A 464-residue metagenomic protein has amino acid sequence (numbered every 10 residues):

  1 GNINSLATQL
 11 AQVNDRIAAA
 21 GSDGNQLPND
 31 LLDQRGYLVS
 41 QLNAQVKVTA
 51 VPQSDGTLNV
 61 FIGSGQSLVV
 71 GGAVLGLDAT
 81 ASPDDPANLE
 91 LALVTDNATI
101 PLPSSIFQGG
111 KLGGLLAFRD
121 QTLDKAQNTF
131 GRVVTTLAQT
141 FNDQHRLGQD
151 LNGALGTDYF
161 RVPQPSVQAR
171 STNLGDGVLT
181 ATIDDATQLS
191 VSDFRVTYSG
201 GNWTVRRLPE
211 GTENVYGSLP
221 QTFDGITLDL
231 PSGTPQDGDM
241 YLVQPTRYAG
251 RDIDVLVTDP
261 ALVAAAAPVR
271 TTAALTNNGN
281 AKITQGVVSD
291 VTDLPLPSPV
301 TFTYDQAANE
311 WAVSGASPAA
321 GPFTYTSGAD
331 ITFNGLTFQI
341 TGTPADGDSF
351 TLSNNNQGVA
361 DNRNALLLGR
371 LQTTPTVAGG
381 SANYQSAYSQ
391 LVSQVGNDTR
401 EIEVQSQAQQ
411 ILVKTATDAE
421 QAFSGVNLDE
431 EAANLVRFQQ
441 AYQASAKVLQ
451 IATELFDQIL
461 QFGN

Functional and structural regions predicted by a protein language model:
G1-N464: S/T-rich, low-complexity, solvent-exposed segments of bacterial secretion/appendage proteins
